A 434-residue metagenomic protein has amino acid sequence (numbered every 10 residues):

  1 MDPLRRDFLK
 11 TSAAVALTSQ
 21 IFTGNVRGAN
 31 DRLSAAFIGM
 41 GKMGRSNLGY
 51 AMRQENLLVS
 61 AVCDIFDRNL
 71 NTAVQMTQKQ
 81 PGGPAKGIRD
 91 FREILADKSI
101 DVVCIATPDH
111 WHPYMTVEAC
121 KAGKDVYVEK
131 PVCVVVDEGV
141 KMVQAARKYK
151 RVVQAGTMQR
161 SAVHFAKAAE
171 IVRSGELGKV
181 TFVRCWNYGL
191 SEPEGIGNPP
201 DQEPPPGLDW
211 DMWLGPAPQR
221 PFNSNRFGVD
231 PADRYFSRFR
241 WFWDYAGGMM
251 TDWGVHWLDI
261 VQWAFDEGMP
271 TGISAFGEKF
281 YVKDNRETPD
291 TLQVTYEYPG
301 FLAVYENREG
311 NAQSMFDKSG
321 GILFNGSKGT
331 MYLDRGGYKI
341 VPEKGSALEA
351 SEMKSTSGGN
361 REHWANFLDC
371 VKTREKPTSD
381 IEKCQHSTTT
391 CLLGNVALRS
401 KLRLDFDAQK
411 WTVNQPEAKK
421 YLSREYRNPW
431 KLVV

Functional and structural regions predicted by a protein language model:
M1-A16: N-terminal secretory signal peptides and thylakoid transit peptides that target proteins across membranes
S12-Q80, Q159-A162, V261: N-terminal Rossmann-like dinucleotide-binding module
R45, P113, V255: Residues forming the Rossmann-fold NAD(P)(H) cofactor-binding site
A85-D90: Conserved SAM-binding strand-loop segment of SAM-dependent methyltransferases
D97-S99: Alpha-helix C-terminal capping/helix-to-coil transition sites in glycosyltransferase folds
V103-C104: N-terminal Rossmann-like NAD(P) cofactor-binding module of classical short-chain dehydrogenase/reductase
P108-D109, P113-S161, G175: Beta-strand-loop-alpha-helix segment that lines the small-molecule cofactor/substrate pocket of alpha/beta enzymes
A166-K167, K179-E382, T388-V434: Contiguous beta-strand/loop segments that form the cofactor/metal-binding neighborhood of enzyme cores
